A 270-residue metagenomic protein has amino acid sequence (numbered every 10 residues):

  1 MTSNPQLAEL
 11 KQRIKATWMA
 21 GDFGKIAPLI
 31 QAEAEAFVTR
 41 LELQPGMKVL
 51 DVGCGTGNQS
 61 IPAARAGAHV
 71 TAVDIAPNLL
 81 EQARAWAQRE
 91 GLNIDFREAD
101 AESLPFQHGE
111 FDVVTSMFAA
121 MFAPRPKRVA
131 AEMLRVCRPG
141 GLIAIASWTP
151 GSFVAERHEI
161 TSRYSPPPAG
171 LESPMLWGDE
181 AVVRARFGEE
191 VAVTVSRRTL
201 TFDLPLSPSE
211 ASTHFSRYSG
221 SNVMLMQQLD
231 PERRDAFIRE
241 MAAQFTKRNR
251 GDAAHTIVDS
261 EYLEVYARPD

Functional and structural regions predicted by a protein language model:
T2-M47, N58, Q82, R89 (+3 more regions): Conserved class I S-adenosyl-L-methionine
N4, M175-D270: Conserved Class I S-adenosyl-L-methionine
K48-S103, R128: Class I SAM-dependent methyltransferase SAM/SAH-binding core
E102-V113: A short acidic, Gly/Pro-enriched loop at the edge of an enzyme's catalytic core that lines a small-molecule cofactor
D112-P126: A short SAM/SAH-binding and catalytic strip from SAM-dependent methyltransferases
K127-R128, L134, R138-S207, M226 (+1 more regions): Conserved catalytic/acceptor-binding region of the Class I
